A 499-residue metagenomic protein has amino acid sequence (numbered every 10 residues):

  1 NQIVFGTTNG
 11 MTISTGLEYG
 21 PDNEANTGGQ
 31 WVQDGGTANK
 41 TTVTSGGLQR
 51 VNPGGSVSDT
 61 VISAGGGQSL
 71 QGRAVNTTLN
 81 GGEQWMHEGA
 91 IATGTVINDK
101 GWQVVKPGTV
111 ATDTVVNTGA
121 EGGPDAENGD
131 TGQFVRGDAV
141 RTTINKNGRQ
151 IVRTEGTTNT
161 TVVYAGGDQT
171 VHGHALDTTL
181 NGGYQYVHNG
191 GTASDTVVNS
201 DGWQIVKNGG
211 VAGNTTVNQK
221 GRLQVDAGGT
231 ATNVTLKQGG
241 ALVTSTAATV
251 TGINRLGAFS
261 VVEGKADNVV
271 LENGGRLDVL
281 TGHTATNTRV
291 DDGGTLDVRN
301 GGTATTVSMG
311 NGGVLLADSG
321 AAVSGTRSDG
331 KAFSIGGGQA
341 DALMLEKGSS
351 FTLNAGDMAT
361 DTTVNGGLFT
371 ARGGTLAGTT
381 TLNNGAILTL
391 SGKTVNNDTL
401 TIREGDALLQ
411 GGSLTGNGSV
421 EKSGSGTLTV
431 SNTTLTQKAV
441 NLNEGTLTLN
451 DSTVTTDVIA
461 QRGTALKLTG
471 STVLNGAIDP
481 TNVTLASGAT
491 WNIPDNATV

Functional and structural regions predicted by a protein language model:
N1-L414, S419-L435, L442-D457, Q461-T498: Extracellular beta-strand-rich, repetitive "passenger/adhesive" scaffolds that bind or process carbohydrates
